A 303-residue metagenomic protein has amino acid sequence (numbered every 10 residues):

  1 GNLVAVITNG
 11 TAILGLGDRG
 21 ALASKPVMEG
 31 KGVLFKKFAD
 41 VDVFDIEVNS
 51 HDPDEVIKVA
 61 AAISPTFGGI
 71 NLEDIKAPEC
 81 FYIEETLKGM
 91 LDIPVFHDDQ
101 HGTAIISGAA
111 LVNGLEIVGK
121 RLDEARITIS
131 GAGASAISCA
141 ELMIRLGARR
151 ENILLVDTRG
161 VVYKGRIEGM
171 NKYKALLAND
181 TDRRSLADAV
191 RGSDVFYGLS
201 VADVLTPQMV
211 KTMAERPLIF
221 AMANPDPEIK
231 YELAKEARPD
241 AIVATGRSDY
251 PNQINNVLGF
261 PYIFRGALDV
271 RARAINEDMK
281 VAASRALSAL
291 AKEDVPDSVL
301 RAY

Functional and structural regions predicted by a protein language model:
G1-V95: N-terminal ligand-binding/catalytic initiation module
T8, D45, N71-D74, V95-D98 (+5 more regions): General beta-strand structural signal in soluble alpha/beta enzymes
N9-T11, R19, V48-N49, D74-A77 (+5 more regions): Short, ordered loop/turn segments at secondary-structure junctions
L14, R19-A39, L91, H97 (+2 more regions): Glycine-rich phosphate/diphosphate-binding loop of Rossmann-like nucleotide-binding domains
E29-K36, I57, A61, F81-K88 (+7 more regions): Predominant activation on well-ordered alpha-helical scaffold segments within soluble catalytic domains
P94, D98-D99, V118-K120, E124 (+1 more regions): Adenosine-phosphate binding glycine-rich loop
K174-I242, R247-D249: Rossmann-like adenosine-cofactor binding region
